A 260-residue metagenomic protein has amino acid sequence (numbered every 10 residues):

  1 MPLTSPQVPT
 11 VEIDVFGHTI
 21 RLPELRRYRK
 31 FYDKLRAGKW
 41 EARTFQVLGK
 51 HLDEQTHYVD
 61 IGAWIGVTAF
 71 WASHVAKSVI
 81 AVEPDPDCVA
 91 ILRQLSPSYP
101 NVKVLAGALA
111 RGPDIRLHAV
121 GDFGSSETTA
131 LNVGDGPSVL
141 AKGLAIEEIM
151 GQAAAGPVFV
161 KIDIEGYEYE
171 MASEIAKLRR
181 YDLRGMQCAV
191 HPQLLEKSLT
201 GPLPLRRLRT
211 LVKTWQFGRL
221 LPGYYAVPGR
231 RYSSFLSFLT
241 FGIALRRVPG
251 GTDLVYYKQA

Functional and structural regions predicted by a protein language model:
M1-A260: Phosphate/nucleotide-binding beta-alpha loop and adjacent structural elements of enzyme active sites
